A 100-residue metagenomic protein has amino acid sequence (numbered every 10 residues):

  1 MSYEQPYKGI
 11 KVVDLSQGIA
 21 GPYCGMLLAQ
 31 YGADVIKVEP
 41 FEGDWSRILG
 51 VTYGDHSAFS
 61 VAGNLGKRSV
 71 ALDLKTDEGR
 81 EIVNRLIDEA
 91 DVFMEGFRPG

Functional and structural regions predicted by a protein language model:
M1-G100: N-terminal helix-loop segment corresponding to the beta1-alpha1 unit of nucleotide/adenylate-binding folds
